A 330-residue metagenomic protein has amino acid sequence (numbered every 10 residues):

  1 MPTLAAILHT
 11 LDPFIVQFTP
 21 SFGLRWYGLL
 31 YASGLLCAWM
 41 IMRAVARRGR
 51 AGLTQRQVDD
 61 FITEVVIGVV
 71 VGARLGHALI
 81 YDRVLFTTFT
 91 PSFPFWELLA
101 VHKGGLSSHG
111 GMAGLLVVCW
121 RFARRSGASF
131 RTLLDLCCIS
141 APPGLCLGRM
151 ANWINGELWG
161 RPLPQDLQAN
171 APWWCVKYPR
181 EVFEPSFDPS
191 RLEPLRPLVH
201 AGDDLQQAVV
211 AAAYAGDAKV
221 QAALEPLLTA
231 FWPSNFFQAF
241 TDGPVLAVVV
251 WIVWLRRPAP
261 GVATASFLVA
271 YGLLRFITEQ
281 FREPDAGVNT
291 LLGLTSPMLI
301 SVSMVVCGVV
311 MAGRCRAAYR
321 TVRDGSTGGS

Functional and structural regions predicted by a protein language model:
M1-S330: A feature for loop-to-transmembrane-helix boundaries and adjacent hydrophobic helices in multi-pass integral membrane
